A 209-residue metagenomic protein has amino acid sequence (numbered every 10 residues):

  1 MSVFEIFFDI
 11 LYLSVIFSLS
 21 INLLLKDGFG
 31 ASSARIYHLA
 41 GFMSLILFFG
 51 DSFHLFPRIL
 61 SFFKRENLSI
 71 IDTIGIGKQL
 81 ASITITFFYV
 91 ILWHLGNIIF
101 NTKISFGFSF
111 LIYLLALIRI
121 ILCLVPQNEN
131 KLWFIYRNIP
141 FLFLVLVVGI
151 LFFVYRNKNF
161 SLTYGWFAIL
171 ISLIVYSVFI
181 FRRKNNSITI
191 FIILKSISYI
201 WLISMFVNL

Functional and structural regions predicted by a protein language model:
M1-S18: Hydrophobic transmembrane alpha-helical segments in integral membrane proteins
F17-D27, I91-L95, I118-P126, F141-T163 (+1 more regions): Alpha-helical transmembrane segments in multipass membrane proteins, preferentially the mid-helix core
S20-D27, F49, F53-F108, I118-V125 (+1 more regions): Internal transmembrane alpha-helix with an interfacial aromatic "cap," most often the third helix
A31-L45, N101-L111, N159-F167, S187-I188: Membrane-interfacial loop-to-transmembrane alpha-helix junctions, especially the N-terminal start
F42-R58, L114-L115, F167-I180: Hydrophobic alpha-helical transmembrane segments of multi-pass membrane proteins
R58, G75, I112, I188 (+1 more regions): Eukaryotic polytopic
S105-I112, E129-V145, K158-W166, I192: A loop-to-helix transmembrane entry motif
V175-L209: Long hydrophobic alpha-helical segments typical of transmembrane helices together with their membrane-interfacial
